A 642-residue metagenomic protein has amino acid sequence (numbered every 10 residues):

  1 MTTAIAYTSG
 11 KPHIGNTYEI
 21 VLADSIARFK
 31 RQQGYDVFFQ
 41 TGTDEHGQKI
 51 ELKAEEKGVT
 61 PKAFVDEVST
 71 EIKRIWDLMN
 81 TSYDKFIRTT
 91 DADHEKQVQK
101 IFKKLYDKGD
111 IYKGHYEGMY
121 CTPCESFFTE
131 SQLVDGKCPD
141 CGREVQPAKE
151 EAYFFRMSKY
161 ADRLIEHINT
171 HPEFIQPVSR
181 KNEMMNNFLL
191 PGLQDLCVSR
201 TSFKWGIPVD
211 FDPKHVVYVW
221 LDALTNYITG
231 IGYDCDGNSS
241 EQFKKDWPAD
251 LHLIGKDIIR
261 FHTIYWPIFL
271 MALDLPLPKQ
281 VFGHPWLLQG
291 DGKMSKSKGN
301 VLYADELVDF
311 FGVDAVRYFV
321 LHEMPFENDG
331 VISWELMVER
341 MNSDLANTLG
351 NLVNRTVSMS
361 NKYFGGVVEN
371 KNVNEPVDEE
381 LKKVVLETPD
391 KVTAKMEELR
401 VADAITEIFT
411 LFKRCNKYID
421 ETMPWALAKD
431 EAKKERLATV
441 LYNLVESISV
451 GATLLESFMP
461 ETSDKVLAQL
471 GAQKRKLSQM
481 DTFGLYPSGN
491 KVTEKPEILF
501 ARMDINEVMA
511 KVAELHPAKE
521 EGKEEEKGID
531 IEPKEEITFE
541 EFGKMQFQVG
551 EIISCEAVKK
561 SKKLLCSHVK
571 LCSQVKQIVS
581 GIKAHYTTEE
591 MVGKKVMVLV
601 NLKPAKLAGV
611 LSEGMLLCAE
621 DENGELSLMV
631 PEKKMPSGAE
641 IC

Functional and structural regions predicted by a protein language model:
M1-T41, D93-Q97, C141, P147-K362 (+1 more regions): Structured secondary-structure scaffolds
M1-V68, I87-F102, D107, C124 (+6 more regions): N-terminal catalytic cores of NTP/NDP-binding nucleotidyl/phosphoryl-transfer enzymes
R28-D36, K57-P61, L78, K108-Y112 (+6 more regions): Secondary-structure transition/capping motifs at alpha-helix termini and the adjoining loop/turn into the next element
S69-D84: A glycine-rich helix N-cap at a beta->alpha junction
K108-A161, I165: Cys/His-rich short segments
K113, L336-V373, V384-V492, L599: Helix-rich, typically C-terminal accessory recognition domains appended to large enzymatic cores
S463-E541: Intrinsic disorder at enzyme termini
R475, G522-C642: Phosphate-backbone binding interfaces of nucleic-acid-interacting proteins
